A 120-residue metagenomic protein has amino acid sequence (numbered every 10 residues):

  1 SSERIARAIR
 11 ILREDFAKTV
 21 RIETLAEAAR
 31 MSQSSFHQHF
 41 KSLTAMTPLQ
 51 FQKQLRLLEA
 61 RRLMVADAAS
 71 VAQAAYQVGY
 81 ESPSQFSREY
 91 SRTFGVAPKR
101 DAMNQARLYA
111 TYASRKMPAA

Functional and structural regions predicted by a protein language model:
R7-L55, A75-R100: Basic/polar phosphate-binding segments, predominantly the helix-turn-helix DNA-binding elements of transcriptional
T19, A68-A69: Residue at a beta-strand N-cap/secondary-structure junction
E59-R62, A66, Q77, S84-A120: …primarily DNA-binding HTH/wHTH and HhH modules…
